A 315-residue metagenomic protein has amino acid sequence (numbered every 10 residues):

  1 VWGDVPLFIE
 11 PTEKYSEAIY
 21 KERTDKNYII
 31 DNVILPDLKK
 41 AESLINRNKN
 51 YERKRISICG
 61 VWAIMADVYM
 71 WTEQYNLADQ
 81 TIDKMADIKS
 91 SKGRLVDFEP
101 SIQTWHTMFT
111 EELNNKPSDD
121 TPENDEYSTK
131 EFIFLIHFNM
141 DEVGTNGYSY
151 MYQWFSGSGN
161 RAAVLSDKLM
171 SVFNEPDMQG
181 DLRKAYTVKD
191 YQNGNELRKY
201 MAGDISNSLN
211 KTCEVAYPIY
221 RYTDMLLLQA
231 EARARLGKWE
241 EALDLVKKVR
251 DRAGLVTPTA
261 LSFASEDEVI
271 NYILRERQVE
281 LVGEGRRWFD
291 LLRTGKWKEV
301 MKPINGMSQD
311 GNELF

Functional and structural regions predicted by a protein language model:
V1-N146, P176-F315: Acidic/polar-rich alpha-helix caps and helix-coil junctions
N146-F155: Active-site-adjacent substrate-recognition loops and nearby beta-strands within hydrolase catalytic domains
W154-R183: Short, cationic low-complexity segments
